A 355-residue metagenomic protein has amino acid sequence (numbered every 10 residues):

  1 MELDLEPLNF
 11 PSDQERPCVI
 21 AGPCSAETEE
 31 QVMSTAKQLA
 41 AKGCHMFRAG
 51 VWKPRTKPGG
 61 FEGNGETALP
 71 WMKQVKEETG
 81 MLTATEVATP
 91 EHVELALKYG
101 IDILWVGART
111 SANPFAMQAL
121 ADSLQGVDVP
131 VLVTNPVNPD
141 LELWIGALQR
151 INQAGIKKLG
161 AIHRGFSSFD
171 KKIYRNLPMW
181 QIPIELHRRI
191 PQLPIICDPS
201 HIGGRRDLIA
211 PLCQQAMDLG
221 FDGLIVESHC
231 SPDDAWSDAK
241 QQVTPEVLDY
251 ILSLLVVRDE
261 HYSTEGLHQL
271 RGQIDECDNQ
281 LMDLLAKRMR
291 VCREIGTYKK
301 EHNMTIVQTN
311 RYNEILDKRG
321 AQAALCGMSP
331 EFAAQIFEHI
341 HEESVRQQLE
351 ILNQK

Functional and structural regions predicted by a protein language model:
M1-I20, Q74: N-terminal amphipathic alpha-helix/helix-capping segment at the start of soluble metabolic enzymes
S12, A116-Y250, L254, D259-E265: Catalytic alpha/beta core domains of metabolic enzymes, predominantly
P17-P23, H45-A49, T83-T85, L104-V106 (+4 more regions): Hydrophobic faces of well-ordered beta-strands that scaffold small-molecule active sites in alpha/beta enzyme cores
P17-S34, P58-G60, L82-V87, G107-A108 (+4 more regions): Active-site mouth loops of central-metabolism enzymes
A41-C44, I101, I156, F221: A structural motif
R48-E66, C230-A239, I295-I306: Glycine-rich, proline-tolerant flexible connector loops at the mouths of alpha/beta enzymes
N64, G80-T89, V93, D102-A116 (+2 more regions): Catalytic beta/alpha-barrel core
E260-K355: Domain-level signature for soluble enzymes in the chorismate/prephenate branch of the shikimate pathway
